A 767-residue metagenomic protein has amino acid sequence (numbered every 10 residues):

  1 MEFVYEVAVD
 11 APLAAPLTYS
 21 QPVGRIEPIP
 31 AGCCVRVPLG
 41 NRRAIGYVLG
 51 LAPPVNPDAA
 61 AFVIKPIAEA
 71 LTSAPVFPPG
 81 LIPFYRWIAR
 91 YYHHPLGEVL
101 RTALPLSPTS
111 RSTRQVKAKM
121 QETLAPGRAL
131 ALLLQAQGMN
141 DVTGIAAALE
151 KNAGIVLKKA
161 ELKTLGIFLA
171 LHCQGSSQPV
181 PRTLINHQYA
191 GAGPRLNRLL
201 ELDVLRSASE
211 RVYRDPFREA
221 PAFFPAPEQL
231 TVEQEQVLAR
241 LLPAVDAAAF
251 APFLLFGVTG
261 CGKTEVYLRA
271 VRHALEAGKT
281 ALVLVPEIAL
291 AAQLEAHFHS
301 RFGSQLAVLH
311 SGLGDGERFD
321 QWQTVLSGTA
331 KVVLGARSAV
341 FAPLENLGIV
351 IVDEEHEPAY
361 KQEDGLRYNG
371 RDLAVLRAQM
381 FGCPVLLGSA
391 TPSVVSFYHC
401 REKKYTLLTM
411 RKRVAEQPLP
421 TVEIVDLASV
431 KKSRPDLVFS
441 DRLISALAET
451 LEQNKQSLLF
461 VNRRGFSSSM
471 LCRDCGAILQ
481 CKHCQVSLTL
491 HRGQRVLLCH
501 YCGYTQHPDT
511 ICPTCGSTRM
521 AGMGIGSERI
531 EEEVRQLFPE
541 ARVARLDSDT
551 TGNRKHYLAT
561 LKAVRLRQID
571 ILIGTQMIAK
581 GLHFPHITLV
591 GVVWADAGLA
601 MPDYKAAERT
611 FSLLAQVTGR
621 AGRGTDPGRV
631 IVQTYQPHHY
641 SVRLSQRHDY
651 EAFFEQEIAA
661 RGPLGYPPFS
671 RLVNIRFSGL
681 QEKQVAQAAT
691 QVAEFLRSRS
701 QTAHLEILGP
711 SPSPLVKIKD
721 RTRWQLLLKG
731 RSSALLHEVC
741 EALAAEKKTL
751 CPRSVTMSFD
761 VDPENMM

Functional and structural regions predicted by a protein language model:
M1-S389, R401-Q417, L727, H737-M767: Accessory, non-ATPase domains that flank or precede helicase/AAA+ motor cores in DNA-metabolism machines
R43, E706-A734: Short, intrinsically disordered low-complexity segments
M139-V142, I155-L162, D603, H648-D649 (+2 more regions): Short, solvent-exposed helix-helix connector turns and helix-capping sites enriched in acidic/polar residues
P225-T231, E235, A249-A686, S698 (+4 more regions): Inter-lobe coupling/hinge segments of SF2-like helicase ATPases
V543-A544, R699-S713, R753-V761: Short beta-strand elements
Y650, A686-L708: Short amphipathic alpha-helix segments
Q687, K719, E738-C740: Short conserved micro-motifs at the rims of enzyme active sites and ligand-binding pockets
